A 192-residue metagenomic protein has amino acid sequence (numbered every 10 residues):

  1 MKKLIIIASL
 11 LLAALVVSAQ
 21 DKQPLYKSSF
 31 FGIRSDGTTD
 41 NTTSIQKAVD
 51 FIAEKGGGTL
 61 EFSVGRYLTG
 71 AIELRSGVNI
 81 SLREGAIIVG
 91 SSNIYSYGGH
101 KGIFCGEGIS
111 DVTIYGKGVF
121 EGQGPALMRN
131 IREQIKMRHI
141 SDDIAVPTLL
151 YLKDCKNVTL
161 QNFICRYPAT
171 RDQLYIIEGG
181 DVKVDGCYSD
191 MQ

Functional and structural regions predicted by a protein language model:
M1-L4: Positively charged n-region of N-terminal signal peptides that target proteins for export
I6-I7, D50: Short amphipathic alpha-helical "recognition" segments used for binding
S9-S18: Hydrophobic h-region of N-terminal signal peptides that target proteins for export in Gram-negative bacteria
S18-Q192: Extracellular/periplasmic carbohydrate-active domains that bind, remodel, or depolymerize complex polysaccharides
